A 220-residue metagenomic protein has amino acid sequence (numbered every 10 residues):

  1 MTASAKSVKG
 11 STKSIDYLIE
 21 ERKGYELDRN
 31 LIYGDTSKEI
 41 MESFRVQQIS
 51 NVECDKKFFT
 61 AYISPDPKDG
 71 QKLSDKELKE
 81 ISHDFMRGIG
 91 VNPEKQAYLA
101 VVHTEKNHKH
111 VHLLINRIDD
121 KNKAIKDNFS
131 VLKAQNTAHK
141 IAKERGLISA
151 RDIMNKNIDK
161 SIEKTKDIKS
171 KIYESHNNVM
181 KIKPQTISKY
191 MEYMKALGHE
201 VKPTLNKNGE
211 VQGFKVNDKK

Functional and structural regions predicted by a protein language model:
M1-K220: N-terminal nicking endonuclease/strand-transfer module with a His-rich metal-binding environment and a catalytic Tyr
